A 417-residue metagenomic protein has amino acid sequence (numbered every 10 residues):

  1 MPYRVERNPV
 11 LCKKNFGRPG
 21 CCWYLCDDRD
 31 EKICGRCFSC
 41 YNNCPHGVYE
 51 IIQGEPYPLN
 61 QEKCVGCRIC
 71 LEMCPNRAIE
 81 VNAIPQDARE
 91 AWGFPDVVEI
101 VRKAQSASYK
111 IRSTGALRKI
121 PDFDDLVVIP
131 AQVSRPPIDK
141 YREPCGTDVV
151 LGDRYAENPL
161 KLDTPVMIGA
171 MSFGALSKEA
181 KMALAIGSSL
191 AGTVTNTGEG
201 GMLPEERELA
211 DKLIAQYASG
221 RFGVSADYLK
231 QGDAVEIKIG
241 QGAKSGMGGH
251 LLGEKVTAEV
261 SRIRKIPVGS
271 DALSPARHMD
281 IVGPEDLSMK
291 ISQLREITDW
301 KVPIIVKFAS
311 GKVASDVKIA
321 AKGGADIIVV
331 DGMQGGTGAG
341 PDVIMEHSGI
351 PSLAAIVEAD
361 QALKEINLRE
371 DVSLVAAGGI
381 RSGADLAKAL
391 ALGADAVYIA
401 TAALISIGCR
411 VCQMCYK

Functional and structural regions predicted by a protein language model:
M1, R18, W23-L25: Cationic, amphipathic, low-complexity alpha-helical segments enriched in hydrophobics plus arginine/proline
P2-E6, K13, L71, N76-V166 (+4 more regions): Conserved, well-structured core domains of diverse proteins
C21, S39-E55, I69-Q86, L392: Iron-sulfur cluster-binding cysteine motifs and their immediate structural context in ferredoxin-like electron-transfer
Y24-L25, Y41-N42, I52-P56, E72 (+1 more regions): Glycine-rich phosphate/ribose-binding loops and adjacent secondary-structure elements that form binding surfaces
V235-G240, E259-V268, I327-M333, I399-A400: Non-cysteine beta-strand/loop elements that form the S-adenosyl-L-methionine
